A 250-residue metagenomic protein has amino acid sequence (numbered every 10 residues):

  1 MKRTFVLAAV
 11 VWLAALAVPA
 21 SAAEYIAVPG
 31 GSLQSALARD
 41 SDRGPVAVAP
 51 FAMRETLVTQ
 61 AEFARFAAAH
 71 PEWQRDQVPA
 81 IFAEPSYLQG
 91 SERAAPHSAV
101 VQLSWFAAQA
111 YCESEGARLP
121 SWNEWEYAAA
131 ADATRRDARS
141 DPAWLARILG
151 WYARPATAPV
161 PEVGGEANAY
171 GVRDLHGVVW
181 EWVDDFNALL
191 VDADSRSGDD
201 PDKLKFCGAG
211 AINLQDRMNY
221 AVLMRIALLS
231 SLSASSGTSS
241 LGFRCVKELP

Functional and structural regions predicted by a protein language model:
M1-A9: Bacterial N-terminal signal peptides that target proteins for export
A8-L16: Bacterial N-terminal signal peptides
V18-A22: Sec/Tat signal peptide C-region and signal peptidase I cleavage site
A23-I81, L103-F106, G177: A short glycine-rich, aromatic-capped structural motif
V28, Y87-H97, V101-I226, G237: Functional-site microenvironments in short loops/helix caps that host divalent-cation chemistry
R39-D42, A169, L228-S235: Short, P/G- and charge-enriched loop/turn segments at secondary-structure junctions
V58, D185-N187, P250: Acidic glycine-/aspartate-rich tracts in secreted/extracellular proteins
S239-P250: Short, structured beta-strand segments at or near domain termini in extracellular proteins/domains
